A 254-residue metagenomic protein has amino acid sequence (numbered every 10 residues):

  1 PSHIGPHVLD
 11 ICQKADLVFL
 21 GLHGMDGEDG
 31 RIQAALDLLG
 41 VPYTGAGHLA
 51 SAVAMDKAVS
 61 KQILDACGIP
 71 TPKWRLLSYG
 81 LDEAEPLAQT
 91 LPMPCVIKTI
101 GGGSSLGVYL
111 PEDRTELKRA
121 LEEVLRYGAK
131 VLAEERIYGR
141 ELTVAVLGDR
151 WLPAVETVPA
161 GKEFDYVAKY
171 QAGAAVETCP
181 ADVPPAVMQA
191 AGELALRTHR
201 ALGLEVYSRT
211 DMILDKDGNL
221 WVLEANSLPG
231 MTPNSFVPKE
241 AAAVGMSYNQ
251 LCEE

Functional and structural regions predicted by a protein language model:
P1-L49, V53-M55, V59, A66 (+2 more regions): ATP-binding N-terminal substructure of ATP-dependent carboxylate-amine bond-forming enzymes
C12, V53-R140: Active-site nucleotide/adenylate-binding loops and adjacent lid/helix of ATP-dependent enzymes
A34-Y43, D113-K118, A243-V244: A glycine- and small-aliphatic-rich helix-loop capping segment at beta-alpha/alpha-beta transitions that lines
P42-Y43, T71, C95, Y248: Hydrophobic beta-strand scaffold residues
G68, P184-E254: ATP-dependent carboxylate activation and anion-phosphoryl transfer catalytic cores that bind Mg-ATP to form
E112-E193, L214-W221: Phosphate-binding site of ATP-dependent enzymes
